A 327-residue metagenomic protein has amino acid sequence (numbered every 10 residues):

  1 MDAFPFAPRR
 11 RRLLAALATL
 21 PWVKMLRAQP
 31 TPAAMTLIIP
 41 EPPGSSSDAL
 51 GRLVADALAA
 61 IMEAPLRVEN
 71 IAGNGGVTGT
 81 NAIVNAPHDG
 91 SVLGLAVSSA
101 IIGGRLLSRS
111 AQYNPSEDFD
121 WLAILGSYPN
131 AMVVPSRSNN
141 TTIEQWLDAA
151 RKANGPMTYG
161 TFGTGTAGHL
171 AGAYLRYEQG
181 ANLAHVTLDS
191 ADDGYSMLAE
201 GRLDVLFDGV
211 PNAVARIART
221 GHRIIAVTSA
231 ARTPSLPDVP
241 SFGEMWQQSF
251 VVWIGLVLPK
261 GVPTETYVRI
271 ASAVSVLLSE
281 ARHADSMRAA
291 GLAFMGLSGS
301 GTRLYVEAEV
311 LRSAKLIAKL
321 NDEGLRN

Functional and structural regions predicted by a protein language model:
M1-R9, A15-P21: N-terminal secretory signal peptides
R27-E117, A181-D204, R216, G296 (+1 more regions): N-terminal (or domain-start) structured segment
A33, Y177-E178, E265-N327: An extracytoplasmic/periplasmic, membrane-proximal ligand-sensing/linker region
S46-L50, V54, G75, G79 (+11 more regions): Stable alpha-helical elements in mature extracytoplasmic
N85-S91, L106-D193, W253-S286: Hinge/capping helix and adjacent helix->loop/strand transition within the periplasmic-binding protein
S127, N212-S279, A308-L311, R326: C-terminal lobe and pocket-closing loops of periplasmic/extracytoplasmic Venus-flytrap solute-binding proteins
P156-V239: Ligand-binding pocket segment of bilobal, Venus flytrap-like solute-binding proteins
